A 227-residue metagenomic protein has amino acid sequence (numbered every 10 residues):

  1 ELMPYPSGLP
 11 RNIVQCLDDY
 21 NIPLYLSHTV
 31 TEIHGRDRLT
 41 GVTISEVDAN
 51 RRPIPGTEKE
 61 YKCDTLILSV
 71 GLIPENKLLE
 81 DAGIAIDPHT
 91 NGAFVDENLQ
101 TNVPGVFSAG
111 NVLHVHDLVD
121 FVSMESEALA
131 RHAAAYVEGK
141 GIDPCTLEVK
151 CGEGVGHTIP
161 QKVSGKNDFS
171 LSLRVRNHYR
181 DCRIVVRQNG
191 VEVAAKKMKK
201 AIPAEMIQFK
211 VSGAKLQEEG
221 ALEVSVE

Functional and structural regions predicted by a protein language model:
E1-E227: Residues forming the flavin
